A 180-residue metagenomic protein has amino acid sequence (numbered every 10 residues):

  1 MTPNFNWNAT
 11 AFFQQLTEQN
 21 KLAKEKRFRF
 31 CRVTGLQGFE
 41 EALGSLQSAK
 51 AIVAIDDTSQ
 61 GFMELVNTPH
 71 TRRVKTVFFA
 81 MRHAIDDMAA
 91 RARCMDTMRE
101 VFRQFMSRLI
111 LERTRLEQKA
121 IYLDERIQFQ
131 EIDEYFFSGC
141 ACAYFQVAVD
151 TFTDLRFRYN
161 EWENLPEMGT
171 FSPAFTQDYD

Functional and structural regions predicted by a protein language model:
M1-A11, E18, V66-R72, F78-L109: Extracellular/virion structural assembly segments
M1-N67, E161-D180: Small/polar-rich, solvent-exposed N-terminal microdomains that initiate assembly or binding
N6, T17, A23, M95-F152: Acidic-leaning, charged glycine-interspersed low-complexity segments
F28-A92, Y122-A141, L155-Y159: Short, solvent-exposed beta-alpha or beta-beta edge segments that form flexible loop/patches at the rim of ligand
Q146-L165: A hydrophobic membrane-anchoring alpha-helix module
